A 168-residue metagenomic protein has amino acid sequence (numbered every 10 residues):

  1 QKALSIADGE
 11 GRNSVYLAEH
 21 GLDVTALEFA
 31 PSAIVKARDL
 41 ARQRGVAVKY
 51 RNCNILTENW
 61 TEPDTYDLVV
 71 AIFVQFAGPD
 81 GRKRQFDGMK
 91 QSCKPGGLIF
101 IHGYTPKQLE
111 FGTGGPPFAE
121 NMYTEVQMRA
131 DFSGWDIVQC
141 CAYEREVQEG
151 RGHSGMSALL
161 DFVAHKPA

Functional and structural regions predicted by a protein language model:
Q1-G9: Conserved class I S-adenosyl-L-methionine
D23-E28: Conserved SAM-binding motif I beta-strand of class I
A30-S32: Conserved SAM/SAH-binding beta-strand->alpha-helix loop
R44-L56: Conserved SAM-binding strand-loop segment of SAM-dependent methyltransferases
W60-L68: A short acidic, Gly/Pro-enriched loop at the edge of an enzyme's catalytic core that lines a small-molecule cofactor
F76-M89: A short, conserved alpha-helix within the catalytic core of class I
G96-Y104: Conserved beta-strand signature within the Rossmann-like core of class I S-adenosyl-L-methionine
E120-C140: Short alpha-helix
